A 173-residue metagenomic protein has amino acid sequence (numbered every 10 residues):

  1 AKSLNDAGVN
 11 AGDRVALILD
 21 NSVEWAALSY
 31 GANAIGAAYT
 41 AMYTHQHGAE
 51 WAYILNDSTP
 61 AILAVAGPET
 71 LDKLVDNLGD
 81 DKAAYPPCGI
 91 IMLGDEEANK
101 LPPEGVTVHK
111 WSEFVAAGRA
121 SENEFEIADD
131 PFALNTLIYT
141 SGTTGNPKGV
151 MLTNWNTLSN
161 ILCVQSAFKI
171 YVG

Functional and structural regions predicted by a protein language model:
A1, W51-L55, E126, I138: Short hydrophobic/charged patches on amphipathic alpha-helices used for structural packing and interfaces
K2-G48: Conserved AMP-binding/adenylate-forming
D6, D13, Q46-N77, N160-G173: Conserved ATP-dependent adenylate/AMP-binding module captured primarily in the ANL superfamily
V15, A32, L63, L134 (+1 more regions): Conserved S/T- and glycine-rich ATP-binding loop of Class I adenylate-forming
L19, M42-Y43, P87-E96: Short beta-strand elements of ligand-binding domains
N21, T107-S112, A116-Y139, N146 (+1 more regions): Conserved pre-ATP/AMP-binding loop-to-beta segment of ANL
T59-A61, D80-L93: Conserved helix-loop-beta element of the AMP-binding
N135-L162: Conserved AMP-binding A3 loop
